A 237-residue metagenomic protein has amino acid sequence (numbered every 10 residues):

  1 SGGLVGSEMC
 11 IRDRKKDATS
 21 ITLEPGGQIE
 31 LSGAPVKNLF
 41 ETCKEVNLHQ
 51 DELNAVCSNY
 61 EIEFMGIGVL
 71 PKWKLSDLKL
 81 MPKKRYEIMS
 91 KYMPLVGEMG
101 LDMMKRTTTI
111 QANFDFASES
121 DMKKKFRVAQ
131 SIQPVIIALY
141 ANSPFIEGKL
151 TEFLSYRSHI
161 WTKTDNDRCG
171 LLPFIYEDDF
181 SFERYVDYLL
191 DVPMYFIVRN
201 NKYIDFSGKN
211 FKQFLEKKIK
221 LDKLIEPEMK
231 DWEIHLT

Functional and structural regions predicted by a protein language model:
S1-G6, C10-D13: Single conserved hydrophobic/aromatic residue that forms the stacking wall/gate of nucleotide- or nucleobase-binding
R12-M103: Well-ordered mid-protein domain cores that form the structural environment of catalytic cofactors
V69-L236: Loop-rich catalytic cores of soluble enzymes, especially ATP-dependent carboxylate-amine ligases and other
